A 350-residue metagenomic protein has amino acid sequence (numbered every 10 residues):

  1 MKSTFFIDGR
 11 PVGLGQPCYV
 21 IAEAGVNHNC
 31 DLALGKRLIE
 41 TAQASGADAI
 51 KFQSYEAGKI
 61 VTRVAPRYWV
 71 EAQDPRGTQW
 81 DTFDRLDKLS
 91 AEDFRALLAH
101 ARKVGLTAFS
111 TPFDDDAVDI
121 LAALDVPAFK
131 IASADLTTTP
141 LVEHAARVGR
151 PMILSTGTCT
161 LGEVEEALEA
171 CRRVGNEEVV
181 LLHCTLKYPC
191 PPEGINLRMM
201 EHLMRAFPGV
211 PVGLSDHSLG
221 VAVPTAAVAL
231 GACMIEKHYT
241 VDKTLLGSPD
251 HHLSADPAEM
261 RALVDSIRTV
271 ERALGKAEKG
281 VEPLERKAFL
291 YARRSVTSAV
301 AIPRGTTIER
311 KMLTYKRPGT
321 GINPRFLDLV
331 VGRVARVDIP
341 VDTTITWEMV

Functional and structural regions predicted by a protein language model:
M1-V350: Catalytic cores and adjacent flexible loops of soluble metabolic enzymes that perform enolate/carbanion chemistry on
